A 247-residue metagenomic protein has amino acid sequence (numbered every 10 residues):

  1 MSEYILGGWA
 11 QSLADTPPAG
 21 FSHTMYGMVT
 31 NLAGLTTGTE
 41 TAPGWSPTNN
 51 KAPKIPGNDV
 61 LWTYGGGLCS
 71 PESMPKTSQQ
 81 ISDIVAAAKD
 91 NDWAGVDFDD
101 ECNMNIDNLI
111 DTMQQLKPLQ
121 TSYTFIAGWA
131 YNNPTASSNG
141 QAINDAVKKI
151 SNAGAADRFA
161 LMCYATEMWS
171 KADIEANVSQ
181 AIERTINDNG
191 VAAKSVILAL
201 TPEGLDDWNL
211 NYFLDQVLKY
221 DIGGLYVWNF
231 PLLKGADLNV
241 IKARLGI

Functional and structural regions predicted by a protein language model:
S2-T185, N189-N211, D215-Y220, P231-L245: Chitinase-like catalytic core of GlcNAc-active glycosidases
G223-Y226: Cysteine-clustered segments with highest specificity for TGF-beta superfamily mature ligands
